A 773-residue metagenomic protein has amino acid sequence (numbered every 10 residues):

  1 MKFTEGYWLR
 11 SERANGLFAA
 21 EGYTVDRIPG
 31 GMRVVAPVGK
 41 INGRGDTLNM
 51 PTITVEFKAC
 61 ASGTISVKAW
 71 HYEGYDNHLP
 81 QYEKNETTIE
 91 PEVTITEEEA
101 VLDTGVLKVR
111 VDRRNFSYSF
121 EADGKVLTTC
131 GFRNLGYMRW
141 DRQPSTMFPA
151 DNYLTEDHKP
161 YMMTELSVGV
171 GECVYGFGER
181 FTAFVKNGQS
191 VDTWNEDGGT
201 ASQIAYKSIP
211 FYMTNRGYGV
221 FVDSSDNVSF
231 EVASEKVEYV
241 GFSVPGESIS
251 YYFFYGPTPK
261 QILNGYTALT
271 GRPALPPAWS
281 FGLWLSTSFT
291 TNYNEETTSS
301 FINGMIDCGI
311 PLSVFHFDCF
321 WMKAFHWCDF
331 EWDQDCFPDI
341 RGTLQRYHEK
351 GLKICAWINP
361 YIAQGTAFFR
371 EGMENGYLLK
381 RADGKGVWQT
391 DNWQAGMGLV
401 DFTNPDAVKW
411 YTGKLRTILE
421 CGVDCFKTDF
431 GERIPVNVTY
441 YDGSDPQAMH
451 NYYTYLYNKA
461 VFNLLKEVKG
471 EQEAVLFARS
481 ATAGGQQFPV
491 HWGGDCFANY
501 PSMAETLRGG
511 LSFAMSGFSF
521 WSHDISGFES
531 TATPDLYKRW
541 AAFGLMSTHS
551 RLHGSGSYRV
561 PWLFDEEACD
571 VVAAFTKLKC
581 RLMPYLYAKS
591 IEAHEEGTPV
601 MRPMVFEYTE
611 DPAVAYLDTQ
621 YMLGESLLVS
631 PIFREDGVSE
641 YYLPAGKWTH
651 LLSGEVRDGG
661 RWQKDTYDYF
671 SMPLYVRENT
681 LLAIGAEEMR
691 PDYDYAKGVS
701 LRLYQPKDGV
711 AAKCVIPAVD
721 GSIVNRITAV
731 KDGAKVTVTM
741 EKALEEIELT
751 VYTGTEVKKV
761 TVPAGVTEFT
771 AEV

Functional and structural regions predicted by a protein language model:
M1-T4, N15, T47-N49, W70-Y72 (+6 more regions): Catalytic and substrate-binding clefts that recognize carbohydrates or anionic sugar/phosphate headgroups
K2-A100, R139: A low-complexity, Ser/Thr/Gly/Pro-enriched, surface-exposed linker/loop concept that marks segments flanking
I53-F57, A100, L107, F116 (+11 more regions): Residue-level detector of short, conserved catalytic/binding motifs and their immediate flanks
F57, V106, F211, M305 (+6 more regions): Conserved, mostly hydrophobic/aromatic
W70-Y72, Y82, P311-V572, E607-T609 (+1 more regions): Aromatic- and carboxylate-enriched substrate-binding clefts and catalytic-loop regions of carbohydrate-active enzymes
F462-A474, A481-W492, E505, G509 (+2 more regions): Catalytic core of carbohydrate-active enzymes
Y642-S653, T750-A764: Solvent-exposed beta-hairpin/edge-strand motifs
T666, V762-F769: Short proline/glycine- and polar residue-rich coil/turn motifs
